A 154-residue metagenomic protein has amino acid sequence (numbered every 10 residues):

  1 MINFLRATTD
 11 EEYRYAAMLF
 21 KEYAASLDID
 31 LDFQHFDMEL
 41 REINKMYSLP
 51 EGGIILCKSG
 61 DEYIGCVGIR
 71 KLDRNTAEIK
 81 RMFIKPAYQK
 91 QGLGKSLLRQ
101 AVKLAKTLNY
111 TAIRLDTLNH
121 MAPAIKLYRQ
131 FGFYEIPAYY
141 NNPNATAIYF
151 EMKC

Functional and structural regions predicted by a protein language model:
M1-N3: Extreme N-terminal starter segment of soluble prokaryotic enzymes
A7-K80, K85-P86, L98-Q100, P137-N141 (+1 more regions): Acetyl-CoA-dependent GNAT
D37-L40, A87-Q89, V102, F131 (+1 more regions): Short, intrinsically disordered/low-complexity patches at protein termini and at juxtamembrane boundaries
E62, T76-A77, R81, K85-R99 (+3 more regions): Conserved glycine-rich acetyl-CoA-binding loop
A105: Hydrophobic pocket-lining residues that define ligand/cofactor binding sites across diverse proteins
T111-R114, L118-F131, E135-C154: C-terminal "cap" of GNAT-fold acetyltransferases
